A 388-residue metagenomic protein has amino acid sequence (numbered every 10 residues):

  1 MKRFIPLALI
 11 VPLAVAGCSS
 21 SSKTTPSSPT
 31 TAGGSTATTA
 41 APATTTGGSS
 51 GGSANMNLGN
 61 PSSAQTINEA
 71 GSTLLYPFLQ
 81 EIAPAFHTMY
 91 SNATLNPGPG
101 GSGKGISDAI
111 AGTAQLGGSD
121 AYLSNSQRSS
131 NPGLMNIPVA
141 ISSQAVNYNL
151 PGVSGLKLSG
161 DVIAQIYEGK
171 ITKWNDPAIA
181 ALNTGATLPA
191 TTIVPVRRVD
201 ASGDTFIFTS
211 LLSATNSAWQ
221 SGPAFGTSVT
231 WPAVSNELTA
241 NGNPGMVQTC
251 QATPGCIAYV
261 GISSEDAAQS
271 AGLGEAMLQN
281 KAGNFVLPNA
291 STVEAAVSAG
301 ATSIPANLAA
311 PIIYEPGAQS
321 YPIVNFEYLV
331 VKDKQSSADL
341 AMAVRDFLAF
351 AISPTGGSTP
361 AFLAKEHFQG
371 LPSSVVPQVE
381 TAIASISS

Functional and structural regions predicted by a protein language model:
K2-I10: Sec-dependent signal peptide recognition, specifically the positively charged N-region followed immediately by
P12-G17: C-terminal motif of bacterial Sec signal peptides marking the signal peptidase cleavage site
S19-S388: Flexible loop/hinge segments at secondary-structure junctions
